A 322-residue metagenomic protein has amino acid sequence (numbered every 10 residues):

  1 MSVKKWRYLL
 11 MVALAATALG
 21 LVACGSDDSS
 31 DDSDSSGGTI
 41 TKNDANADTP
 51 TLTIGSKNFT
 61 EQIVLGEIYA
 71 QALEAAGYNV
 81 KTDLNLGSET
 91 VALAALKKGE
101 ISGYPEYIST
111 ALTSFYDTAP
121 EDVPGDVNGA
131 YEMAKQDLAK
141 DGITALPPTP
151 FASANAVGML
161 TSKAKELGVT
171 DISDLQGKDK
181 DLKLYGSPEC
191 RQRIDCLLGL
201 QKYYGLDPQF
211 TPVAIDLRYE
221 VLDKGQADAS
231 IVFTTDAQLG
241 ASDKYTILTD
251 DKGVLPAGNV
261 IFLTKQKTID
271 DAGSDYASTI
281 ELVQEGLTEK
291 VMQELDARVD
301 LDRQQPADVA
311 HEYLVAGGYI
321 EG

Functional and structural regions predicted by a protein language model:
L14, C24-A47: Short, low-complexity, disordered segments immediately C-terminal to signal peptides in bacterial exported proteins
L19-A23: C-terminal motif of bacterial Sec signal peptides marking the signal peptidase cleavage site
D48-E61, N79-N85, K180-Y185, Q209: Short, well-ordered beta-strand elements
E67-A75, T90-S102, D117, L198-Y203 (+1 more regions): Short helices/loops that flank or line small-molecule/ion binding pockets
T82-A94, P188, Q209-E220: Short helix-initiation/N-cap motifs at beta->coil->alpha
F115-P124, E132-L146, Q226, Q238-K252: Ligand-binding "clamshell"
P124-K183, Q266, E285-E289: A conserved helix-loop-strand patch within extracytoplasmic ligand-binding domains of the periplasmic binding
I143, T149-A152, T235-Q284: Periplasmic-binding protein-like
